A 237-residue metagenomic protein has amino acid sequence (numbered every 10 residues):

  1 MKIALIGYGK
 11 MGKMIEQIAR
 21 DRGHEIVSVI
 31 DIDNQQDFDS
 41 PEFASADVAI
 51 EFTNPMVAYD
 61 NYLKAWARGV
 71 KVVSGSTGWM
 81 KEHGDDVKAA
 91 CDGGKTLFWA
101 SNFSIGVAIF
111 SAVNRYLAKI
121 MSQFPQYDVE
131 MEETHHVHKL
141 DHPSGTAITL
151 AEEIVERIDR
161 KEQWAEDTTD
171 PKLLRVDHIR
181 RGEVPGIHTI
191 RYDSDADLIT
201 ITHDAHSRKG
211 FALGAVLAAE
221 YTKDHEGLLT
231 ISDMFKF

Functional and structural regions predicted by a protein language model:
K2, K10-S40, Q123-F237: C-terminal substrate-binding/catalytic lobe of Rossmann-fold NAD(P)-dependent oxidoreductases
I26, V72-V73, L97-F98: Hydrophobic beta-strand scaffold residues
S40-E42, A46, F52, M56-G75 (+1 more regions): Rossmann-fold NAD(P) dinucleotide-binding segment
S76-L97, A108, V113-Y116: Rossmann-fold NAD(P)-binding glycine/threonine-rich loop
D86-S104, M121, Y127, M131: Rossmann-fold dehydrogenase core element
A108-Q126, H142: Rossmann-like NAD(P)H-binding beta-loop-alpha module
